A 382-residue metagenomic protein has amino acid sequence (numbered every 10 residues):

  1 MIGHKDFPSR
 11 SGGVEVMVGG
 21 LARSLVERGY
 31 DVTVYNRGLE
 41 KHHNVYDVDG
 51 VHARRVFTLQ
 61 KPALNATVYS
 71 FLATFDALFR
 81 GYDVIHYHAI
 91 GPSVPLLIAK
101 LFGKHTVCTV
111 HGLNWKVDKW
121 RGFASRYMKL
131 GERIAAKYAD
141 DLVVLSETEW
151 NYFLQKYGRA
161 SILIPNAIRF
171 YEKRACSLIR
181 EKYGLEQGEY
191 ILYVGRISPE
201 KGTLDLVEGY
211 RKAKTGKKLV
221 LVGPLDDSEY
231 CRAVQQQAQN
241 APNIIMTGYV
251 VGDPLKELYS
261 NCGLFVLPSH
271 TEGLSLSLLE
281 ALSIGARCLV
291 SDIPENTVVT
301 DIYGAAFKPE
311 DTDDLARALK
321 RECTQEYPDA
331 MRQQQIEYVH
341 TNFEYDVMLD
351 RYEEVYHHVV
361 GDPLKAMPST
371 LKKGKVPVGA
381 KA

Functional and structural regions predicted by a protein language model:
V16, E189, Y193, S198-K212 (+1 more regions): A conserved mid-protein helix/loop that constitutes part of the nucleotide-sugar donor-binding site
F75-L78, L101, S125-L142: Membrane-proximal helix-turn-helix segments that form the acceptor-binding/catalytic region of lipid-linked
Y87-P92: Short His-centered aromatic/hydrophobic patch
G223, C231-V250: Nucleotide-activated donor-binding/catalytic signature segment of Leloir-type glycosyltransferases, i.e., the conserved
Y249-V250, E257-C262: Short alpha-helical donor nucleotide-sugar binding micro-motif in glycosyltransferases
H270: Aromatic "clamp/platform" in nucleotide-sugar-dependent glycosyltransferases that forms part of the donor/acceptor
R287-V290: Short hydrophobic beta-strand element within catalytic cores of glycosyltransferases and related nucleotide-activated
A305-D313, K320-E326: Conserved acidic donor-binding segment of nucleotide-sugar-dependent glycosyltransferases
